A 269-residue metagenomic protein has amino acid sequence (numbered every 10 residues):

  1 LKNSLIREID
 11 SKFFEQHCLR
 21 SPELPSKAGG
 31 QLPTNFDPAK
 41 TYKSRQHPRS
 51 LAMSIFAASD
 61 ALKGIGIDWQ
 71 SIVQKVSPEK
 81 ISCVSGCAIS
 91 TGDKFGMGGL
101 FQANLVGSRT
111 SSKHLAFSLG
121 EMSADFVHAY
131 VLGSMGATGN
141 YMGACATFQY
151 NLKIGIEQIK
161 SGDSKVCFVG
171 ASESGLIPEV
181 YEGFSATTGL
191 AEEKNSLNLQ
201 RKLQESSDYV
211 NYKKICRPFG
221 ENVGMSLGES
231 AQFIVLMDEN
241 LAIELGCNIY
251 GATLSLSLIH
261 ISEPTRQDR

Functional and structural regions predicted by a protein language model:
N3-A52, T91-L105, R109-I154, T187-S226: Conserved catalytic cysteine-centered active-site region of acyl-thioester-dependent Claisen-condensing enzymes
S44-I72, S77: N-terminal amphipathic, basic-rich helices that act as targeting or association modules
S54-I67, G120, A124, T138-E173 (+1 more regions): Active-site-proximal alpha-helical scaffold in enzymes
S71-S82, A137-G143, S164-S172, C247-L258 (+1 more regions): Beta-strand segments within the central parallel beta-sheet cores of soluble alpha/beta enzyme folds
G86-T91, S174, L258-I259: Short, internal active-site loops enriched in acidic
T91-D93, G175-P178, A242: Flexible loop/turn segments at secondary-structure boundaries
N195-S262, R266-R269: Condensing-enzyme catalytic core mediating Claisen C-C bond formation in acyl metabolism
